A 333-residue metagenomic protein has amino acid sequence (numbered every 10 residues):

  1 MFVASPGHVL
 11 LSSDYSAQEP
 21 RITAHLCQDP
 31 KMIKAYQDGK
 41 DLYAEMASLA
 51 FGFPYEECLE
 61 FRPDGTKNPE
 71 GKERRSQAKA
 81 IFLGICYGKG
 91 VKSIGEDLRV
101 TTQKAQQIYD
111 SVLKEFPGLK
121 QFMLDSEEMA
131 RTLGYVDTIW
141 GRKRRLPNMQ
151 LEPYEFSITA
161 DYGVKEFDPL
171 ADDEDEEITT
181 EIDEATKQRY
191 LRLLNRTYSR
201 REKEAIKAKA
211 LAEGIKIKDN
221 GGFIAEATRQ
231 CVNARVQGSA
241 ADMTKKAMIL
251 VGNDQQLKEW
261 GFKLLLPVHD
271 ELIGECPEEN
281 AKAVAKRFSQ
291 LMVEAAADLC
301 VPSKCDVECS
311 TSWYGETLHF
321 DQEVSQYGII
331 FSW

Functional and structural regions predicted by a protein language model:
M1-W333: Conserved catalytic core of nucleotide polymerization and phosphodiester-bond processing enzymes
